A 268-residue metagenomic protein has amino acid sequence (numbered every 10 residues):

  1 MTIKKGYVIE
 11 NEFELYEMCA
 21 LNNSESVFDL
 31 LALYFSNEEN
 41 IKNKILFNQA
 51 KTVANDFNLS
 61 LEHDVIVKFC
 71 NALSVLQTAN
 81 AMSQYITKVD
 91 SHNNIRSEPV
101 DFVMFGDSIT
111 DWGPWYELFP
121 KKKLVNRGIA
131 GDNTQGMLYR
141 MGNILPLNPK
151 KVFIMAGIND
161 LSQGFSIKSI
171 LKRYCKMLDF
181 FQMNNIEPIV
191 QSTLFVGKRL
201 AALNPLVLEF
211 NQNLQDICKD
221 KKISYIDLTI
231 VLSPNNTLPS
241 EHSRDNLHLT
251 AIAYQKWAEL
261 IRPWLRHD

Functional and structural regions predicted by a protein language model:
M1-D101, T237: N-terminal secretory targeting modules
T2-Y7, E12-M18, I45, V67-C70 (+2 more regions): Catalytic His-Asp segment of secreted/periplasmic serine-dependent ester chemistry enzymes
D64-K172, R199-A202: Conserved SGNH/GDSL esterase-like catalytic core that processes O-acyl groups on lipids and polysaccharides
F105-D107, Q191, I226: Active-site flanking residues adjacent to catalytic metal/cofactor-binding acidic residues
L124, P188, I223: Hydrophobic anchor at the start of a short beta-strand that flanks the dinucleotide cofactor-binding loop
M155, N159, M177-L208, L232-N235: Active-site segments of SGNH/GDSL-like serine hydrolases that catalyze O-acetyl group transfer/hydrolysis on lipids
I167-K176, L206-N211: Charged helix-capping and loop-helix junction motifs
